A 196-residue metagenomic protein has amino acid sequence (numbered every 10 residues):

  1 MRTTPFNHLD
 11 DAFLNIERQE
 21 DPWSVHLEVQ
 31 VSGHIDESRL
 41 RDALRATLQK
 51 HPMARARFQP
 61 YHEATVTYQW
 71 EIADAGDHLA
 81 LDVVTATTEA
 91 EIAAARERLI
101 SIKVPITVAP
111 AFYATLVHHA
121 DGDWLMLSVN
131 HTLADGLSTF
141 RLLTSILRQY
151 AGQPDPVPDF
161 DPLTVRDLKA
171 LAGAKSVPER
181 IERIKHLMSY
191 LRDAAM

Functional and structural regions predicted by a protein language model:
M1-A174: Non-catalytic N-terminal regions of enzymes
G173-E182: Primarily interfacial, aromatic-capped hydrophobic alpha-helices that serve as membrane anchors
E182-M196: Flexible, P/S/T/G-rich "lid" or insertion loops adjacent to the active sites of thioester-utilizing
